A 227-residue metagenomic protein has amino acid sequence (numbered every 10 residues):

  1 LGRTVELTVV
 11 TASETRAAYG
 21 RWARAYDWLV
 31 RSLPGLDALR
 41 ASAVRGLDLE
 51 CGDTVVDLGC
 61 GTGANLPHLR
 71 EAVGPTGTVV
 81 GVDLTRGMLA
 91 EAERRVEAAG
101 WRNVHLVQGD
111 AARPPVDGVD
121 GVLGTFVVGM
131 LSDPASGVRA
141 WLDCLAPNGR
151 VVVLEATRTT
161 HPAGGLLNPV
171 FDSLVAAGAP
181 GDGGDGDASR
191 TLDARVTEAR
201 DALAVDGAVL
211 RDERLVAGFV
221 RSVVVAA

Functional and structural regions predicted by a protein language model:
G2-D48, A64-H68, E91, G165-V175 (+2 more regions): Conserved class I S-adenosyl-L-methionine
L29-L33, L154-R221: C-terminal alpha-helical "lid/dimerization" subdomain adjacent to the S-adenosyl-L-methionine
V56-L58, T62-R113: Class I SAM-dependent methyltransferase SAM/SAH-binding core
G74, L131-S132, L145-A146: Helix-to-beta-strand junctions that scaffold the AdoMet/dcAdoMet cofactor pocket in Class I SAM-dependent enzymes
A112-V122: A short acidic, Gly/Pro-enriched loop at the edge of an enzyme's catalytic core that lines a small-molecule cofactor
D120-P134: A short SAM/SAH-binding and catalytic strip from SAM-dependent methyltransferases
A135-P147: A short glycine-rich, Lys/Arg-flanked "PGG" loop and its adjoining helix->strand segment in the class I
S222-A227: C-terminal lobe and adjacent flexible extensions of AdoMet/dcAdoMet transferase-like proteins
